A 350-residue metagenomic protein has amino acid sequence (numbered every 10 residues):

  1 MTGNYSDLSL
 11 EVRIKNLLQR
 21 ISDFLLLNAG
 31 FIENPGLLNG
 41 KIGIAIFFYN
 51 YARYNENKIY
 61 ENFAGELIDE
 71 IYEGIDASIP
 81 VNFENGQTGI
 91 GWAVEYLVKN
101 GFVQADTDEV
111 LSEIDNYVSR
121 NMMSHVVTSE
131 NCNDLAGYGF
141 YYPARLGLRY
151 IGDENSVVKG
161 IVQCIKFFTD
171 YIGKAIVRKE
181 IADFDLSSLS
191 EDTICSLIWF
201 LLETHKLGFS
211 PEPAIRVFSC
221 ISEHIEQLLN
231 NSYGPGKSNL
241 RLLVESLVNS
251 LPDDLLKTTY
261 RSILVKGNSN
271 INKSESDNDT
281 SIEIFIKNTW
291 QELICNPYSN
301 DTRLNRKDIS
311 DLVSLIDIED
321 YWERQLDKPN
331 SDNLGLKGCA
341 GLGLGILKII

Functional and structural regions predicted by a protein language model:
M1-R20, A144-D170, E180-A182, F200-E212 (+2 more regions): Terminal, non-catalytic domain-edge segments
L10-E84: Internal amphipathic alpha-helical repeat/solenoid segments
D23-K41, E73-G86, M123-L135, V177-F200 (+3 more regions): Solvent-exposed loop and edge beta-strand segments that line ligand/cofactor-binding and catalytic clefts
N62-T169, K179: Extended ligand-binding groove/face enriched in aromatic
